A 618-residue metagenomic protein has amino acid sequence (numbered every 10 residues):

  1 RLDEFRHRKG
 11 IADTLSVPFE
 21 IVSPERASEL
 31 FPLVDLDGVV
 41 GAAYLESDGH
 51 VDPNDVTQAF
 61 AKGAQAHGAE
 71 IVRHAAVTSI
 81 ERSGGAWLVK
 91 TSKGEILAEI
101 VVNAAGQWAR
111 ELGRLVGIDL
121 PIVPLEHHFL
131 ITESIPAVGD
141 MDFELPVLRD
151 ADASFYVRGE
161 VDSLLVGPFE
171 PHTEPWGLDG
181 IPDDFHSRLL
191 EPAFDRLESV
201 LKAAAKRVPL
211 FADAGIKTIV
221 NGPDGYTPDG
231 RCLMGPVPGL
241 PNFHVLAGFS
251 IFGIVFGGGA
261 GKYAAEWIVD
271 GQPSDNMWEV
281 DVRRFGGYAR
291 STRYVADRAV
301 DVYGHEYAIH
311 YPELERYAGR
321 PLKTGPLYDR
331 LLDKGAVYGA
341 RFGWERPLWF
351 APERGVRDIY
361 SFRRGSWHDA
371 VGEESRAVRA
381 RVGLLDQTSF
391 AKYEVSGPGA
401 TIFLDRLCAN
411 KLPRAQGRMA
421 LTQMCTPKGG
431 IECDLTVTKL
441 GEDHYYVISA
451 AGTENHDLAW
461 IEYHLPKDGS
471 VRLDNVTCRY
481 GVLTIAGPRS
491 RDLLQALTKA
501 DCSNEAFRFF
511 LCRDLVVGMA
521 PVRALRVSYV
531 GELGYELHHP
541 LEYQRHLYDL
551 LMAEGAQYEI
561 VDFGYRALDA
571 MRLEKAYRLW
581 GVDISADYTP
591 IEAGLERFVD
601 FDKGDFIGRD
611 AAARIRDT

Functional and structural regions predicted by a protein language model:
R1-L30, D152-V157, V161-L165, D184 (+2 more regions): Dinucleotide-binding Rossmann-like beta1-alpha1 core, especially the glycine-rich loop that anchors the ADP
I21, S28-H67, L88, G180-R188 (+1 more regions): Helix-loop-beta segment of a Rossmann-like dinucleotide-binding subdomain
A43-I100, A104, W108-E111, G258: Helical element adjacent to the flavin cofactor pocket in flavoenzyme catalytic cores
P53, D152, V161, D183-T324: C-terminal catalytic lobe of FAD-dependent flavoproteins
T78-E81, K217, G235, T438 (+1 more regions): Conserved positions in beta-strands of structured domains
T91, E95-E144, Q544, V561-D562: Central helical "cap/lid" subdomain
V116, L130-I131, P136-P175, P192-D195 (+1 more regions): Mid-domain catalytic core of redox enzymes that form a hydrophobic substrate pocket/lid adjacent to a catalytic redox
D275, V282-T618: Glycine/proline-enriched, intrinsically flexible loops and inter-domain linkers
